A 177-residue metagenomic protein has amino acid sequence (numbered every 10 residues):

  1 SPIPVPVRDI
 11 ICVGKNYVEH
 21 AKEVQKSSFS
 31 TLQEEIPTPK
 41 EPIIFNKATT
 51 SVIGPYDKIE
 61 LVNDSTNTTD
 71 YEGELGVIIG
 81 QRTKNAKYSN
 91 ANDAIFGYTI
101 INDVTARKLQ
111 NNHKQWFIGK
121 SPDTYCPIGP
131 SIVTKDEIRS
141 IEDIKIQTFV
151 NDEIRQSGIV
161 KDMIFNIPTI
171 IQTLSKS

Functional and structural regions predicted by a protein language model:
S1-I43, T49, D136-R139, Q147 (+2 more regions): N-terminal non-catalytic cap/leader segment that marks the start of a structured domain
S1-P2, H20, R107-S177: Catalytic-pocket segment enriched in acidic/His residues
S1-P2, L32-E35, I59-T69, T83-N90 (+2 more regions): A generic local secondary-structure boundary/capping motif
N16, I79, A86-I101: RNA pseudouridine synthases
K22-V24, P55-K58, D64, A86-A91 (+2 more regions): A short secondary-structure junction signal
E35-N85: Hydrophobic alpha-helical segments and helix pairs
E74-I78, T99, Q147: Residues embedded in well-ordered beta-strands
